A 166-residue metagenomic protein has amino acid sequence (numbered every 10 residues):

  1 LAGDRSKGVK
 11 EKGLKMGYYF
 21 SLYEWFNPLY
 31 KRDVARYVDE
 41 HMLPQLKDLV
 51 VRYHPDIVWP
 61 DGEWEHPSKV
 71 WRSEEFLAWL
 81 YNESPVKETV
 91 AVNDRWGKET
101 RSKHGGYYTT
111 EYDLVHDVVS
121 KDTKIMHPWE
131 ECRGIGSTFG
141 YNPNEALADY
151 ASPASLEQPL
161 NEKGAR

Functional and structural regions predicted by a protein language model:
L1-R166: Mature catalytic domains of secreted/periplasmic carbohydrate-active enzymes
